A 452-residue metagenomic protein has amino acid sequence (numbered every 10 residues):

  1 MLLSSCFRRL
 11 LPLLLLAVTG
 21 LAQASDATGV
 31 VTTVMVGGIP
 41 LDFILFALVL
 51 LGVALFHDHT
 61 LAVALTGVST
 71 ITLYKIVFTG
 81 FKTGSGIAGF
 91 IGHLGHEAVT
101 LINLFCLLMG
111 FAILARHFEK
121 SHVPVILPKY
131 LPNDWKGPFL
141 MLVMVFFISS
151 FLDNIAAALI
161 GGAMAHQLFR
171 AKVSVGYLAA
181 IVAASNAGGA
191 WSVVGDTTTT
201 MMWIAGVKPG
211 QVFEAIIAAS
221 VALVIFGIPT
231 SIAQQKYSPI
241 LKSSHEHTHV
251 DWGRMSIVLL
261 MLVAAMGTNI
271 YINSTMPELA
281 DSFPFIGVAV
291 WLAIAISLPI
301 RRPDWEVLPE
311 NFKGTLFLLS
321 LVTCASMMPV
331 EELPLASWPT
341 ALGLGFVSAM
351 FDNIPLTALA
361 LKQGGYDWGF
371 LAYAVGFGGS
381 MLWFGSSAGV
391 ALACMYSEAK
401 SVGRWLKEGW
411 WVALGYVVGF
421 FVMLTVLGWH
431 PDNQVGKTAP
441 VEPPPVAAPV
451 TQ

Functional and structural regions predicted by a protein language model:
M1-S25: N-terminal secretory/membrane targeting signals
G29-G38, L55-H57, G84-L104, K208-A218 (+7 more regions): Interfacial loop-to-helix junctions that mark the boundaries of transmembrane helices in multi-pass membrane
V30-I44, A98-G110, S149-A158, A215-I225 (+4 more regions): Structural signature of hydrophobic alpha-helical transmembrane segments
G37-F43, T100-L104, Y130-V143, F169-A179 (+3 more regions): Membrane-interfacial loop-to-helix junctions in multi-pass transporters
P40-L50, H57-S85, L101-I113, R254-A264 (+2 more regions): Hydrophobic mid-bilayer segments of alpha-helices in multi-pass membrane transport proteins, especially secondary
L114, K120-V123, A171-V175, A179 (+4 more regions): Juxtamembrane and boundary regions of transmembrane helices in multi-pass small-molecule transporters and channels
K136-A190, M201-A205, A358-Y373, E398 (+1 more regions): Hydrophobic transmembrane alpha-helices that form the pore/transport pathway of multi-pass ion and small-solute
M261-Y366, P444-T451: Transmembrane helical segments that form the transport core of multi-pass membrane transport proteins
